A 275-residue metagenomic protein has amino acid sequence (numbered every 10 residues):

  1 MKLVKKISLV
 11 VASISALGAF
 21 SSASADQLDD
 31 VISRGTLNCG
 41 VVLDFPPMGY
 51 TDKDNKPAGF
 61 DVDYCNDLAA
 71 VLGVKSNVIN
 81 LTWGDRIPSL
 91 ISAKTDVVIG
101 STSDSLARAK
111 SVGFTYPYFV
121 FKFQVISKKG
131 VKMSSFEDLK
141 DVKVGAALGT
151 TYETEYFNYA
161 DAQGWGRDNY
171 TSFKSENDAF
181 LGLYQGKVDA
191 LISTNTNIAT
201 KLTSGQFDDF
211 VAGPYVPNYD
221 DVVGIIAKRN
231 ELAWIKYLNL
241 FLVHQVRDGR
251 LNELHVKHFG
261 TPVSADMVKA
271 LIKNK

Functional and structural regions predicted by a protein language model:
D26-S101: Extracytoplasmic small-molecule ligand-binding "clamshell" domains of the periplasmic binding protein/Venus flytrap
L28, F60-D61, A109-Y118, A212-Y215 (+1 more regions): A structural signal for short loop-to-beta-strand junctions that line the ligand-binding cleft of periplasmic/secreted
L37-N38, V74-K75, S92-G100, V142-K143 (+2 more regions): Alpha-to-beta junction loops
L43, F119-S127, T203-V243, T261-K275: Periplasmic-binding protein-like
T51, C65-V74, Y152-S172, L202-F207: Ligand-binding cleft/hinge of the Venus flytrap
N77-P88, Y170-G182, Y219-D221: Short helix-initiation/N-cap motifs at beta->coil->alpha
P88, T102-K110, E155-Y159, G182-Y184 (+1 more regions): A ligand-binding cleft/hinge motif common to bilobed small-molecule-binding domains
S127-V144: Flexible hinge/capping segments at coil-to-helix
